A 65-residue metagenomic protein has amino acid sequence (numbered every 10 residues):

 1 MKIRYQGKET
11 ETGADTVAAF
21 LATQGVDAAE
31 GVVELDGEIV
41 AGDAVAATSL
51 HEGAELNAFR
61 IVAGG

Functional and structural regions predicted by a protein language model:
M1-G64: Ubiquitin-like/PB1-type beta-grasp interaction modules and other compact soluble beta-rich domains
